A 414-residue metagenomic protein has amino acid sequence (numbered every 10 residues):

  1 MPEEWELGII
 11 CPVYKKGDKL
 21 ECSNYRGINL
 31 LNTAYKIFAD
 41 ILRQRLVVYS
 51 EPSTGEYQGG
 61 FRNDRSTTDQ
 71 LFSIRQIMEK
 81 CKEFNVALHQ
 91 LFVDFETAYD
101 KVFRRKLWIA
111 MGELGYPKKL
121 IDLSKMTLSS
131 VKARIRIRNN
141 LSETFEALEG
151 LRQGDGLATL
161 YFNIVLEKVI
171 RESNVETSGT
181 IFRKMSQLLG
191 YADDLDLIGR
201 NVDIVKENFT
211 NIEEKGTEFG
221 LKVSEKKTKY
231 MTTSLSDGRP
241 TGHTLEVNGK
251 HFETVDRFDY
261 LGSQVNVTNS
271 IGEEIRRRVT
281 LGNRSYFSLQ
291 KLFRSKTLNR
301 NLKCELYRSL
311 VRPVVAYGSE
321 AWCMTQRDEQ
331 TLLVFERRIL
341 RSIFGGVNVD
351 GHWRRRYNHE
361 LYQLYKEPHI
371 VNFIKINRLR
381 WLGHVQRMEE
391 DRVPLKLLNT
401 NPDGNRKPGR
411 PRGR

Functional and structural regions predicted by a protein language model:
M1-I164: Conserved pre-catalytic core of RNA-dependent polymerases
K118, I135-D155, T159-R414: Short linear motifs embedded in intrinsically disordered, charge-biased segments
